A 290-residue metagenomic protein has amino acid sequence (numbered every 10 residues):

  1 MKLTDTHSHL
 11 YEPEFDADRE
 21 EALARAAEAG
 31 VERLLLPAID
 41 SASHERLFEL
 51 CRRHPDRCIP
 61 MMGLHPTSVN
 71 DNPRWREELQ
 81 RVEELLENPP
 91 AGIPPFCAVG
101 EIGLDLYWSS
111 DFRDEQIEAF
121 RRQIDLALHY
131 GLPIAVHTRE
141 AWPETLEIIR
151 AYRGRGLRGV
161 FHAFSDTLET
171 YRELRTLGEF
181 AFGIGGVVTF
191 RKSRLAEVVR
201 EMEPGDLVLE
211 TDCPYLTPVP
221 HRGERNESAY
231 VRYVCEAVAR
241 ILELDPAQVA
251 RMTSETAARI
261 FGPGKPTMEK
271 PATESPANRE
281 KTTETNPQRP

Functional and structural regions predicted by a protein language model:
M1-P271, N278-P290: Mid-domain alpha/beta scaffold segments of enzyme catalytic cores
